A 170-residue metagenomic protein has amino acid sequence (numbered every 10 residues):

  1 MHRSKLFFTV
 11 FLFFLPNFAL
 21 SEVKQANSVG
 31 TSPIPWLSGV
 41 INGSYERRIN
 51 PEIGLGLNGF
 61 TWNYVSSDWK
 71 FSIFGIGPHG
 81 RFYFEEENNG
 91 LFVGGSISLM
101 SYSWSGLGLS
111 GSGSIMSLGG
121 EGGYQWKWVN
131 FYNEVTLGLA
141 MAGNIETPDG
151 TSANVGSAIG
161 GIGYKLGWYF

Functional and structural regions predicted by a protein language model:
M1-Q25, F170: Cleavable N-terminal export/targeting peptides
V23-P33, G95: Transmembrane beta-strand segments of Gram-negative outer membrane beta-barrel proteins
Q25-N27, L37-G39, K70-I76, N89 (+2 more regions): Residues that define the transmembrane beta-barrel architecture of outer-membrane proteins
A26-S28, W104-G106, E146-D149: Extracytoplasmic loops and strand-loop junctions of Gram-negative outer membrane beta-barrel proteins
G30, L37, A140-A142: Transmembrane beta-barrel domains of Gram-negative outer membranes and organellar outer membranes
P35-L37, I49: Short loop/turn positions at the edges of beta-strands in beta-sheet-rich folds
S44-L137, W168: Gram-negative (and chloroplast) outer-membrane scaffold detector with strong preference for beta-barrel transmembrane
K127-F170: Predominantly the C-terminal beta-signal and adjacent terminal strand-loop region of outer-membrane beta-barrel
